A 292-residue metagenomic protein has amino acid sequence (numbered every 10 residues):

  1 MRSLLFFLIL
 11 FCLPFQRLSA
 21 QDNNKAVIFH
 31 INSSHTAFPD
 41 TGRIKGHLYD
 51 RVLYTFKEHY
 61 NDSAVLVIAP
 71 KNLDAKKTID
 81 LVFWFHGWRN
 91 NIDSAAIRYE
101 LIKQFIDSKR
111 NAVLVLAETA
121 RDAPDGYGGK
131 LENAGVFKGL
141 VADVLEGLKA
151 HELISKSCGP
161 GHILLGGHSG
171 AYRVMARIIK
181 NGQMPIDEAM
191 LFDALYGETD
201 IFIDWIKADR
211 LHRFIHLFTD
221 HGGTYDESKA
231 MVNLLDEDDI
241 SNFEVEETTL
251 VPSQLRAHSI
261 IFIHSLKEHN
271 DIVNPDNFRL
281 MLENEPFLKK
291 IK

Functional and structural regions predicted by a protein language model:
M1-Q21: Bacterial Sec-dependent N-terminal signal peptides
A20-L81, A112, F243-T248, K290: A domain-start/cap signature at the N-terminus of enzymes
L73, G129-S169, K180: Gly/Ser-rich "nucleophile elbow"/oxyanion-hole loop immediately N-terminal to the catalytic nucleophile in hydrolases
T78-G147: Active-site machinery of serine-nucleophile hydrolases
A96-F105, G197-K207, E246-T248: Alpha-helical scaffolding within the catalytic cores of extracellular/periplasmic polymer-degrading hydrolases
T119, M190-E198, T219-G223: Active-site nucleophile loop of the alpha/beta-hydrolase fold
P160-D204, A208: Primarily recognizes the serine-hydrolase "nucleophile elbow" in alpha/beta-hydrolase and SGNH/GDSL folds
H216-K292: C-terminal catalytic histidine-bearing segment of alpha/beta-hydrolase fold enzymes
